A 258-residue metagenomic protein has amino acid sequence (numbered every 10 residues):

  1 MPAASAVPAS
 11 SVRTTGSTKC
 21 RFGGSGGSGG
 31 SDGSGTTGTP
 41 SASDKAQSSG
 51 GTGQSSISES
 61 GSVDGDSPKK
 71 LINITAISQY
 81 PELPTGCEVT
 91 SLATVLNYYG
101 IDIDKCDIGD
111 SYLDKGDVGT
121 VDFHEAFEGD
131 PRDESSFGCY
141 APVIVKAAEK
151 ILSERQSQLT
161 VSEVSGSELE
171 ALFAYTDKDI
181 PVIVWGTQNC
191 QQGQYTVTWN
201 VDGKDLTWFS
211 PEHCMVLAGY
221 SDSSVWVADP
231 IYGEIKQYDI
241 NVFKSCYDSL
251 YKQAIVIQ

Functional and structural regions predicted by a protein language model:
M1-K146, E154, Q188-C190, Y195-W208: Active-site-adjacent structural segments surrounding the nucleophilic cysteine of cysteine proteases and isopeptidases
V7, Q192, T196-D202, L206-F209 (+1 more regions): Noncatalytic regulatory segments and standalone regulatory/sensor domains
G86, V161, P181-G186, V216 (+1 more regions): Structural recognition of the beta-strand scaffold that forms the well-ordered cores of secreted hydrolase catalytic
S111-Y112, V164, W185-N189, G219-S221 (+1 more regions): Active-site-proximal beta-strand/loop segments in catalytic clefts of secreted hydrolases
I144-A148, S165-S167: A substrate-binding/cap region within the structured catalytic cores of diverse enzymes
R155-L159, K178-I183, S221-S223: Loop/turn elements at helix/coil->beta-strand transitions in domains of secreted/extracellular proteins
V164-A174: A Trp-anchored, charged/polar loop motif used as the substrate-binding/catalytic surface of acyl/ester-handling
L172-V182, G186-G193: Short, solvent-exposed, low-complexity loop/linker segments
